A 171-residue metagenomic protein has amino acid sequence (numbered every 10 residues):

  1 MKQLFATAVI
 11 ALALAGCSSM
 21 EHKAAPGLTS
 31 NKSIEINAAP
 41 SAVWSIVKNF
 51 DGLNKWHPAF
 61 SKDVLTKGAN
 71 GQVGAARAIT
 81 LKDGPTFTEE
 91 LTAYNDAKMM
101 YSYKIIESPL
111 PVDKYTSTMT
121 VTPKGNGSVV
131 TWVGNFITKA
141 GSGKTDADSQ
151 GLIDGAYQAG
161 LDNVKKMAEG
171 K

Functional and structural regions predicted by a protein language model:
M1-L4: Positively charged n-region of N-terminal signal peptides that target proteins for export
T7-A15: Bacterial N-terminal signal peptides
C17-K67: Hydrophobic ligand-binding cavity/cleft-lining segments
S18-S19, K23, V129-T131, N135-K171: A conserved amphipathic terminal alpha-helix motif
I34-S41, V47, D51, P111-V112 (+1 more regions): Soluble non-cytosolic domains of exported or imported proteins
A42-I46, L53, R77, L91 (+3 more regions): Hydrophobic pocket/interface hotspot
K48-P58, D83, A93-D96, T138 (+1 more regions): Sec-exported extracytoplasmic/periplasmic mature domains
L81-V129, N135-I137, M167: Hydrophobic-ligand binding "helix-grip"
